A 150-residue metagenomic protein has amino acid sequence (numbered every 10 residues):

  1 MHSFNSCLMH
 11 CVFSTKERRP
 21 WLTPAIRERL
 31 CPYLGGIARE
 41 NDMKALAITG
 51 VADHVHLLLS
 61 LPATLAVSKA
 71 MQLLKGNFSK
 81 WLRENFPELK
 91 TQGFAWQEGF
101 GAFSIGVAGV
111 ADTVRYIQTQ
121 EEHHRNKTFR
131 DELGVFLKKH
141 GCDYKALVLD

Functional and structural regions predicted by a protein language model:
M1-D150: Basic nucleic-acid-binding interfaces
